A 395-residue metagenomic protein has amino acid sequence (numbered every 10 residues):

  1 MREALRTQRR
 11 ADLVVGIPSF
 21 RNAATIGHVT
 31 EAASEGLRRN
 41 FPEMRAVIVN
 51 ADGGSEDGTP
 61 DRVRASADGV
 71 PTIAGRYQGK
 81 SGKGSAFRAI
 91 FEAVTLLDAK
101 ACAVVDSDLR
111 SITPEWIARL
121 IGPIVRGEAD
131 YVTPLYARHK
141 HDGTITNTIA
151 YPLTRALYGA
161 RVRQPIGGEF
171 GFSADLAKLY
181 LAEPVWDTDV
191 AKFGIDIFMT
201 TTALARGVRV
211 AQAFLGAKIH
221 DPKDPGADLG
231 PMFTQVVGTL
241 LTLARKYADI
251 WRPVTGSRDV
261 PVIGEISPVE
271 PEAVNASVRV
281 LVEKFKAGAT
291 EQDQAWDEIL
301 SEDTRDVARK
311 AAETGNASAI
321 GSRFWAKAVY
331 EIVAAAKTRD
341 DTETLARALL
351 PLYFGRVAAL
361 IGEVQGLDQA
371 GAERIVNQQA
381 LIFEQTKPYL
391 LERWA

Functional and structural regions predicted by a protein language model:
M1-A4, N22-R38: Short, well-formed alpha-helical segments that are part of the catalytic scaffolds of diverse glycosyltransferases
A11, T234-A395: Terminal low-complexity segments of carbohydrate-biosynthetic enzymes
D12-V14, V47, F198: Cell-envelope/extracellular polymer assembly enzymes that use nucleotide-activated donors
D52-P60: A conserved acidic beta->alpha catalytic loop
R64-A65, R88-A101: Active-site nucleotide-sugar/metal-binding loop of Leloir-type enzymes
D98-R110: Short beta-strand-to-loop acidic/aromatic patch adjacent to the donor-nucleotide binding site
T113-L135: Conserved donor-nucleotide/metal-binding helix-loop-beta segment in metal-dependent transferases, i.e., the alpha-helix
V132-T144, G159: Short beta-strand-to-loop element that shapes/binds the nucleotide-sugar donor at the catalytic cleft/hinge
